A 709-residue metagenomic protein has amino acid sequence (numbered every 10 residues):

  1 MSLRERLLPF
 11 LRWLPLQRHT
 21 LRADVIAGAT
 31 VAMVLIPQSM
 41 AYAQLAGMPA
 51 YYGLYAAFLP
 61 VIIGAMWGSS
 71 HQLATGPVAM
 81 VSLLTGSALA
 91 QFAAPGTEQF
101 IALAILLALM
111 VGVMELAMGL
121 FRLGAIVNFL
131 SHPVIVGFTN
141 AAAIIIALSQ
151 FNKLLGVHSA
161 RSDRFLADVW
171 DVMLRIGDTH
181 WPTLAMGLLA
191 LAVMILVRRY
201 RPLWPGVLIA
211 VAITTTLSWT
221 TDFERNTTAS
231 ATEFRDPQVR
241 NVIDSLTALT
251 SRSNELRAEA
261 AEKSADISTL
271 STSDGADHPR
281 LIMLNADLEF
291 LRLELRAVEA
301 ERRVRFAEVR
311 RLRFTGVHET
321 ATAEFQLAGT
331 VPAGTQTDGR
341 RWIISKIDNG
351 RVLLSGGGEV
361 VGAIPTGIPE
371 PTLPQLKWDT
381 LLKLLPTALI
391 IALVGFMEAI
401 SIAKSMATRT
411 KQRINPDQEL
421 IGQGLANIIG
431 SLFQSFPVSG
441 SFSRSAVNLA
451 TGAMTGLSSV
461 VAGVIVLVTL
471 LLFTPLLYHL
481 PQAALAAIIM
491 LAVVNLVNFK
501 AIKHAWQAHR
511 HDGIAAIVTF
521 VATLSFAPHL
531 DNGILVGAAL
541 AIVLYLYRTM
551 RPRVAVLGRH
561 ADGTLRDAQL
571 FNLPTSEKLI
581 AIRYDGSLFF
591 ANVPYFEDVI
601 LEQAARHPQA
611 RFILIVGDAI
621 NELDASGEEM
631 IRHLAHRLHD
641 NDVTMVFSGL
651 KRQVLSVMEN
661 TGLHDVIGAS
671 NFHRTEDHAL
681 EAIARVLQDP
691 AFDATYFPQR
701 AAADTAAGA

Functional and structural regions predicted by a protein language model:
M1-A561, S576, M630, G662: Transmembrane helical cores of multi-pass ion-transport proteins
R280-F290, L557-A709: Structured cytosolic domains appended to multi-pass membrane proteins
